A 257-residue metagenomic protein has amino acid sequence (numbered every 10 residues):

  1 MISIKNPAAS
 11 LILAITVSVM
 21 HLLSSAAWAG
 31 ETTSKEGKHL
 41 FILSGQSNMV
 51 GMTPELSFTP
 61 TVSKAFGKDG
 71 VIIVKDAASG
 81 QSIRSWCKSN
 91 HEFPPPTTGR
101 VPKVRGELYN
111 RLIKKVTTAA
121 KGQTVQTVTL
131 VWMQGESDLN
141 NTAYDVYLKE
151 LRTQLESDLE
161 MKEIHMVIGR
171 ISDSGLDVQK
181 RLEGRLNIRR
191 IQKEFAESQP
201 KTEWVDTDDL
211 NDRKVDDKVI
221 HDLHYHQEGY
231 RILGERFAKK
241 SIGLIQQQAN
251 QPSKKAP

Functional and structural regions predicted by a protein language model:
M1, V19-M20, Q46, N90: Intrinsically disordered, low-complexity regions
M1-A8: N-terminal secretory signal peptides that target proteins for export/translocation
S10-S24: Bacterial N-terminal signal peptides
S25-A29: Sec/Tat signal peptide C-region and signal peptidase I cleavage site
G30-P257: Cell-envelope and extracellular/periplasmic
